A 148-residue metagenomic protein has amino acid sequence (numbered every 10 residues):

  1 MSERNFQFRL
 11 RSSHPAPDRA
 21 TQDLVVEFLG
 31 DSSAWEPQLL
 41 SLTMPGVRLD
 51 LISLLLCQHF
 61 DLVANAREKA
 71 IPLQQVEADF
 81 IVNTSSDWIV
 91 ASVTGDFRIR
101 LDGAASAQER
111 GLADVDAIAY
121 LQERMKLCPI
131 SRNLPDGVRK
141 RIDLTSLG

Functional and structural regions predicted by a protein language model:
M1-S53, F60-G148: Extended beta-strand/beta-hairpin segments
